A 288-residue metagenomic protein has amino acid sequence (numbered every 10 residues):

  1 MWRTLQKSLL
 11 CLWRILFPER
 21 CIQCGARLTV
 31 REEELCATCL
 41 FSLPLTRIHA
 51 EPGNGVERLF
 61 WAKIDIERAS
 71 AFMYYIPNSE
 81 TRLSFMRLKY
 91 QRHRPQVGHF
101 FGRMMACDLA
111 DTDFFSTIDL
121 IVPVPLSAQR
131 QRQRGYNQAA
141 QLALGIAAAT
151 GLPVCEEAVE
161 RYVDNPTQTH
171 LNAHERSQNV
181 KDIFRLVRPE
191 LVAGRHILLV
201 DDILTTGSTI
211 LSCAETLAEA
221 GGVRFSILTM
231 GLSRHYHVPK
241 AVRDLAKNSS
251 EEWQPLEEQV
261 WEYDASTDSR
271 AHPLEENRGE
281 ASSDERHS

Functional and structural regions predicted by a protein language model:
M1-V200, T205-S288: Glycine-rich phosphate/pyrophosphate-handling loop used in enzymes and phosphotransfer proteins
